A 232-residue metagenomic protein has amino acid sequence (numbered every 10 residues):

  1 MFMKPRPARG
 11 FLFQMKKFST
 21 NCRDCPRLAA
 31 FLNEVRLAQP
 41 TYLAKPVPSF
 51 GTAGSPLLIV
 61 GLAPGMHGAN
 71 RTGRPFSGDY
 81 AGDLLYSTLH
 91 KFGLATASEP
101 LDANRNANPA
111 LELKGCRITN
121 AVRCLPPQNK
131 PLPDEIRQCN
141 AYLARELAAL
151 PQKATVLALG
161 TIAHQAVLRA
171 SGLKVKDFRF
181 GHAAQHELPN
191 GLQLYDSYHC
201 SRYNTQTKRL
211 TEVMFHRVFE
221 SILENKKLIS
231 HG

Functional and structural regions predicted by a protein language model:
M1-M3: Methionine residue identity
P5-G10: Intrinsically disordered, low-complexity segments enriched in serine/proline and basic residues
F11-H182, L188-L228: A polyanion-binding, active-site-adjacent surface
S230-G232: Short, basic, low-complexity termini and linkers enriched in Ser/Thr/Gly/Pro that act as targeting/leader peptides
